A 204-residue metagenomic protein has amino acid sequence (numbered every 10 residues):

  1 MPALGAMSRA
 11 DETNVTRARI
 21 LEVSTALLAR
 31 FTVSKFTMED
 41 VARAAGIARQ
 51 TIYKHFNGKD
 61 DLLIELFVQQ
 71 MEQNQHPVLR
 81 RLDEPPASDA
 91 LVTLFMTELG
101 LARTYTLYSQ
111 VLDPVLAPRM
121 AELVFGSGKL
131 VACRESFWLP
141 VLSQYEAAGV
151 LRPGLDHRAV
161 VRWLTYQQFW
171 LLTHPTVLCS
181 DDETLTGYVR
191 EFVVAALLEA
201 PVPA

Functional and structural regions predicted by a protein language model:
M1-M7, G100, S136-A148, Y166-Q167 (+1 more regions): C-terminal peripheral helix-coil segments that are non-catalytic and often amphipathic
R9, T16-V23: N-terminal positioning helix adjacent to the helix-turn-helix/winged-helix DNA-binding module
T13-T16, R134, H157-T165, D182-T186: Short amphipathic alpha-helix in the helical subdomain of ABC transporter nucleotide-binding domains
R19, L27-D61, E65, Q69: Helix-turn-helix
I20-L28, N74, E98: Short hydrophobic clusters on alpha-helical segments that form packing/core surfaces in small helical domains
E65, L79-Y108, V161-L164: Hydrophobic alpha-helical connector segments
H76, A121-V150, R158-T165: Amphipathic alpha-helical packing segments from all-alpha helical-bundle domains
A102-F125: Amphipathic alpha-helical segments used for helix-helix packing
